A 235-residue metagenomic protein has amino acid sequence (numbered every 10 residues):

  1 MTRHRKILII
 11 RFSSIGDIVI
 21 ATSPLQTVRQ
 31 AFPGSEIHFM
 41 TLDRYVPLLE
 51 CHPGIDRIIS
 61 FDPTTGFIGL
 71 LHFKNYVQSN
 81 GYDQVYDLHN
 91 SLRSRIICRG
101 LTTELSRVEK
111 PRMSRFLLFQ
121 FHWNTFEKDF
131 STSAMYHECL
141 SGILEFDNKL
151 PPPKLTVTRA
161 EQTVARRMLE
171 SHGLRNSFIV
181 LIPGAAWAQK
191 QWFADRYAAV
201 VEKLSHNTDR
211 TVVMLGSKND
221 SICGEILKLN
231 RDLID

Functional and structural regions predicted by a protein language model:
M1-D235: Catalytic machinery of carbohydrate-active enzymes, primarily nucleotide-sugar-dependent glycosyltransferases
